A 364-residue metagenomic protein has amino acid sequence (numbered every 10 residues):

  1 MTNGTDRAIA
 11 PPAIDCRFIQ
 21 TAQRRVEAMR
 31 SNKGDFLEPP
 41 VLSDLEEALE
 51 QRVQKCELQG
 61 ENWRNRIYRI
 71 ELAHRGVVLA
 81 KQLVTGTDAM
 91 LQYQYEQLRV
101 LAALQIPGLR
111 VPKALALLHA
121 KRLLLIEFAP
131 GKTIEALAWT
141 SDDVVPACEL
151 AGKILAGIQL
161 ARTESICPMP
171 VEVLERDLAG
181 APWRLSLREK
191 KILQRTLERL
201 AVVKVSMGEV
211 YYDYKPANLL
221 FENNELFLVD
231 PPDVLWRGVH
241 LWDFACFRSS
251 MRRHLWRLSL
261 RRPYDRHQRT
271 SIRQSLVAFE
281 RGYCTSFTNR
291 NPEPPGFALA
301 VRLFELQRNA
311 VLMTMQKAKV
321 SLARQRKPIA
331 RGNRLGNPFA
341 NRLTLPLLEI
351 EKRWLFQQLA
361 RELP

Functional and structural regions predicted by a protein language model:
N3-D6, T285, N289-N291, F304-P364: ATP/Mg2+ or Mg2+-diphosphate-binding catalytic cores that bind nucleotide phosphates or diphosphates via glycine-rich
D6-E46, V53, E57, R64 (+3 more regions): Phosphate/pyrophosphate-binding loops and the adjoining catalytic core of nucleotide-dependent enzymes
K33-V53, A161-Y212, P216, Q358: An alpha-helical support segment within catalytic cores of ATP-dependent transferases
E57-A73, V78-A80, L197-W242: Active-site acidic catalytic loop and adjacent metal/ATP-binding pocket of ATP-dependent phosphoryl transfer enzymes
K81-L117, S141-I154: A conserved alpha-helical element in kinase catalytic cores
L123-K132: Conserved short submotifs of the Hanks-type protein kinase catalytic core that shape the nucleotide-binding pocket
K132-P168: Conserved kinase catalytic-core helix
W242-T288, R302-L322: Active-site activation/catalytic loop segments of kinase-like enzymes and analogous catalytic loops in related
